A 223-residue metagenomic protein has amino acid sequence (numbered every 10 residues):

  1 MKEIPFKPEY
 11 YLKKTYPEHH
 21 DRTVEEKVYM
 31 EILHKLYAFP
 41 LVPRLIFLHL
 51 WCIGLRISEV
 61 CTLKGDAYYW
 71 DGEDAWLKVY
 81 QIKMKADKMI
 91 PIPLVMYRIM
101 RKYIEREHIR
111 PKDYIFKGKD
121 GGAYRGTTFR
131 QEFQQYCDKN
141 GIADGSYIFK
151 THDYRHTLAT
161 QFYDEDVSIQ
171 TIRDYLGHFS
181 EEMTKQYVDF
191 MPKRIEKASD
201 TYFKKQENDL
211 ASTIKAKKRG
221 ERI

Functional and structural regions predicted by a protein language model:
K2-H34, Y80-Q81, K85, K117-A123: Flexible interdomain linker/hinge and immediately adjacent N-terminus of the catalytic tyrosine-recombinase domain
E18, R22-I57, R155: Basic, Lys/Arg- and aromatic-enriched nucleic-acid-binding interface segment
I46, E59-L63, I172: Alpha-helix N-cap/helix-start motif at helix boundaries, enriched for small hydrophobics
I53, R130-Q170: Short, basic (Lys/Arg/His-rich) helix/loop patches that form interaction surfaces in the mid-to-C-terminal regions
I53, T62-R101, E182, I223: Conserved tyrosine-mediated DNA breakage-rejoining catalytic core shared by Y-recombinases
Q81-K85, L176-K204: Catalytic-site neighborhood detector that most strongly recognizes the C-terminal catalytic loop/helix of tyrosine
P93-S146: Active-site/catalytic core of tyrosine-dependent DNA strand-transfer enzymes
D200-I223: C-terminal secondary-structure termini that scaffold catalytic or DNA-interacting sites
